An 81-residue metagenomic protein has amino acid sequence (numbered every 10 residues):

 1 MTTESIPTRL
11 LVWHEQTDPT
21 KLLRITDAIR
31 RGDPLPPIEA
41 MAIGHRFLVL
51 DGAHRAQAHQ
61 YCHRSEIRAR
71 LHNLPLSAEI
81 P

Functional and structural regions predicted by a protein language model:
M1-P81: Short, charged/polar connector segments at secondary-structure boundaries
